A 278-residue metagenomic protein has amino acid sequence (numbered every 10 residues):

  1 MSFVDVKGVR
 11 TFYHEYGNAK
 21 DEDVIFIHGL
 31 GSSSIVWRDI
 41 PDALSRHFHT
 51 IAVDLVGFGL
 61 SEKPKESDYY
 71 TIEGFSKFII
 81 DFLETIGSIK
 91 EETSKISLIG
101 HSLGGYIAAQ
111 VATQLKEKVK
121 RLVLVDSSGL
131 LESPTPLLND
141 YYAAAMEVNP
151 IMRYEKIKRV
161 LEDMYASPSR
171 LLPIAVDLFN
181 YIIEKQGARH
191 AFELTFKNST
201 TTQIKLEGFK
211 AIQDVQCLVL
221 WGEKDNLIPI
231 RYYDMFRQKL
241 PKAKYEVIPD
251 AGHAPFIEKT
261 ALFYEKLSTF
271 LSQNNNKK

Functional and structural regions predicted by a protein language model:
V6-V9, H14, L55-I99, E265: Active-site loop/oxyanion-hole signature of alpha/beta-hydrolase fold enzymes
V9-F12, Y16-E62: Conserved HGGG/HGGXW glycine-rich cap/lid loop of the alpha/beta-hydrolase fold
T11, M152-A211: Conserved alpha/beta-hydrolase catalytic His-Asp/Glu region
G100, G104, A108: Gly/Ala-rich beta-loop-alpha elbow adjacent to hydrolase catalytic centers
A109-T113, R121-M152: Flexible "cap/lid" loop of the alpha/beta hydrolase fold
I212, V219-W221: Short beta-strand/loop motif that positions the catalytic acidic residue of the alpha/beta-hydrolase fold
K224-I228: Acidic catalytic loop of the alpha/beta-hydrolase fold
A243-K278: Catalytic active-site module of serine/aspartate enzymes centered on a nucleophile-bearing elbow/loop
